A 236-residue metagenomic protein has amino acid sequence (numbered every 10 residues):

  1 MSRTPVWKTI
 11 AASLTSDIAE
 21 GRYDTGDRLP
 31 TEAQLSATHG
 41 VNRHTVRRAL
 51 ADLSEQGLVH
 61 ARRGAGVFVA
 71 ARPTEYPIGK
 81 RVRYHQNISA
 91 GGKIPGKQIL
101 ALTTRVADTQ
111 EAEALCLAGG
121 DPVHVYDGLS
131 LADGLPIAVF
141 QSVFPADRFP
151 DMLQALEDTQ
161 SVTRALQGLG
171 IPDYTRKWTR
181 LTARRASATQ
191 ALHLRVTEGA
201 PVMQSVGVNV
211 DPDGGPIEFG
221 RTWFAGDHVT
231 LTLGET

Functional and structural regions predicted by a protein language model:
M1-R43, R48, G79, A90: Extreme N-terminal segment that seeds HTH/winged-HTH DNA-binding domains in transcriptional regulators
Y23, E55-G64, F68-A70: Beta-hairpin "wing" of winged helix-turn-helix
D27, A65-V67, T179: Extracytoplasmic/periplasmic beta-strand context in beta-sandwich domains, especially the cupredoxin/COX2 CuA-binding
G40, G57, E218: Active-site-proximal glycine-rich helix-loop-beta segment
R43, R47, A61, D127-S130 (+1 more regions): Short, cationic motifs built from Arg/Lys/His that form the positively charged side of catalytic pockets
D52: Alpha-helical DNA-recognition elements
A71-T236: All-alpha effector-binding/dimerization core of bacterial HTH-type transcriptional repressors
